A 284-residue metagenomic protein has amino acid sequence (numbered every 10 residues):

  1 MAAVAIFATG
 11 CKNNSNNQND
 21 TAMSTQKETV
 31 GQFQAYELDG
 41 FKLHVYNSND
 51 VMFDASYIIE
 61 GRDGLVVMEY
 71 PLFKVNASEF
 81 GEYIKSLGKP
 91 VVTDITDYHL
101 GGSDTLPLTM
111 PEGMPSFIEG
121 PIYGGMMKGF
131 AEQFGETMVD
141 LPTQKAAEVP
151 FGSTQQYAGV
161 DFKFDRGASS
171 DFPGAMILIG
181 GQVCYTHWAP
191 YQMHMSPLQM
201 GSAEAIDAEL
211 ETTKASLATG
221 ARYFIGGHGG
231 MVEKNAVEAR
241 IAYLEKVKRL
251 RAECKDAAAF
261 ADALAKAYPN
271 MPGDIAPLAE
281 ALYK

Functional and structural regions predicted by a protein language model:
F7-G10: C-terminal motif of bacterial Sec signal peptides marking the signal peptidase cleavage site
N17-F41, S153: N-terminal low-complexity, Pro/Thr/Ser-rich intrinsically disordered segments that act as propeptides or flexible
T21-S24, G125-M127, T154, A218-Y223 (+1 more regions): Accessory terminal helices/loops
K27-Q32, M114-G174: Metallo-beta-lactamase
V30-Y83, A175-W188: Conserved beta-strand hairpin/beta-sheet module of binuclear metal-dependent hydrolase folds, prominently
R62-G64, K74-P115, T219-G220: Active-site metal-binding motif and surrounding structural segment of the metallo-beta-lactamase
V66-E69, T93-I95, K163-F164: Short catalytic-loop micro-motif centered on adjacent basic/acidic residues
L72-F73, A168-I241, K246: Metallo-beta-lactamase
